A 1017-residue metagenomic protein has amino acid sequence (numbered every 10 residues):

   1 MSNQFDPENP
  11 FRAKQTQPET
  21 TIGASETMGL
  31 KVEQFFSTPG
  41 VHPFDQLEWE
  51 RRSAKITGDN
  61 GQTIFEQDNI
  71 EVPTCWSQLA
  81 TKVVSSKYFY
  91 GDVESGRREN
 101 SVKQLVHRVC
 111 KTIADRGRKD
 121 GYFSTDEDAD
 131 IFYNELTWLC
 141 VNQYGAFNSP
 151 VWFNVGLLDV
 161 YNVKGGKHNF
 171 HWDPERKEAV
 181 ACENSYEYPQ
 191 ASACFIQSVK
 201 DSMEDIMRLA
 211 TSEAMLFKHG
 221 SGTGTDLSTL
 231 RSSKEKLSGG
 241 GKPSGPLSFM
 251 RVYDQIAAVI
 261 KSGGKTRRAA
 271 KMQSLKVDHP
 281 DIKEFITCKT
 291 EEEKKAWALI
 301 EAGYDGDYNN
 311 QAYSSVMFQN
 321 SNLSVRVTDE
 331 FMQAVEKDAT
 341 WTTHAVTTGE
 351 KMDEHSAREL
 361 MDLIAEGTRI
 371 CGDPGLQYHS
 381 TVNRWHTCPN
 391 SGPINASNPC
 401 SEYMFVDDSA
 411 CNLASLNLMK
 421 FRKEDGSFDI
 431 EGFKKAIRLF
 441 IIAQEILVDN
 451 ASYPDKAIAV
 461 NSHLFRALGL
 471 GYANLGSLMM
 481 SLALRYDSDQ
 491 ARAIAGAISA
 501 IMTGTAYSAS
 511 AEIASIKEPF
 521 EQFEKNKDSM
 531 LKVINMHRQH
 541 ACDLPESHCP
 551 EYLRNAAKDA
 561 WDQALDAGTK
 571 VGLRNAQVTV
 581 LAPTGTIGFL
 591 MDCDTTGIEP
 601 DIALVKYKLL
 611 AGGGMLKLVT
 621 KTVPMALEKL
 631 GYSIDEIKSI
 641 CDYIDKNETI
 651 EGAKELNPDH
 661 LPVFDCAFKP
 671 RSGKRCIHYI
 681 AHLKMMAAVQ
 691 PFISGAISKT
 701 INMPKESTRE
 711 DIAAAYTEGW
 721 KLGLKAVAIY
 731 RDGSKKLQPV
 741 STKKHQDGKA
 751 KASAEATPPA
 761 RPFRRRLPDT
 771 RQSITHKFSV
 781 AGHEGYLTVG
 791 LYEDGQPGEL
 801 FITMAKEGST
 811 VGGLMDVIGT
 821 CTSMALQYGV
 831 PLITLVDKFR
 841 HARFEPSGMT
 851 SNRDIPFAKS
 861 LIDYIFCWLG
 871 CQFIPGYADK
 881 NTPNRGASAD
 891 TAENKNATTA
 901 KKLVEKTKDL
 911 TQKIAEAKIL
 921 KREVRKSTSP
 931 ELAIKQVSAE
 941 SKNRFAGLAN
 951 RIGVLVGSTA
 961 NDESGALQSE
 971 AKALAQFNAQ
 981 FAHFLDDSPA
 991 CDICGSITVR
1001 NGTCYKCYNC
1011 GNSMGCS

Functional and structural regions predicted by a protein language model:
M1-Q827, V836, R853-I855, K880 (+1 more regions): Extended catalytic cores of very large enzyme megasubunits
E8-A24, T742-I774, D879-P989, I993: Acidic, low-complexity intrinsically disordered tails
W720-H745, I855-K902: Long, highly charged low-complexity segments enriched in Glu/Asp and Lys/Arg with interspersed Ser/Thr
A805-D890: Phosphate-backbone binding interfaces of nucleic-acid-interacting proteins
C991-C994, C1007-C1010: Short cysteine-rich clusters marking metal-coordination/redox-active sites
I997-T998, M1014: Cys/His-rich microdomains that often coordinate metals
R1000-C1004, S1017: Short Cys/His-rich "knuckle" micro-motifs
G1011-S1017: Short Cys/His-rich micro-motifs in 6-15 aa windows
